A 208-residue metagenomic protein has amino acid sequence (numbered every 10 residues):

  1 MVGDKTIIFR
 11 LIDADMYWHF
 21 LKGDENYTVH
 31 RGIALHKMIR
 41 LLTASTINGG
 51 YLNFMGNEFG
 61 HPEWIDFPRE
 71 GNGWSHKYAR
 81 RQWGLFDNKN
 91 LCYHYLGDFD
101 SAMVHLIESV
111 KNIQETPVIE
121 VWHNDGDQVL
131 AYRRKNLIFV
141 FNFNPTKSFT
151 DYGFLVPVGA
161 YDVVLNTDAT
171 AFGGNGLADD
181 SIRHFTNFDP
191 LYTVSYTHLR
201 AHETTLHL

Functional and structural regions predicted by a protein language model:
M1-T46, I113-E115, W122-G126: Alpha-amylase-like alpha-glycosidases and glucanotransferases acting on alpha-linked glucans and related
V2-D4, G60-W64, K147-S148, A171: Flexible loop/turn segments at secondary-structure boundaries
I12-Y27, K77-D87, N187-F188: Short glycine/proline-rich turn/loop motifs
G23-R31, G84-H94, Y192-Y196: Active-site rim elements
A34, Y78, M103, G153-N187: C-terminal accessory region downstream of the catalytic core in glycan-modifying enzymes
I39, S45, G50-G56, G60-L137: Glycan-recognition and catalytic regions of carbohydrate-active enzymes
V121-P157, L206: Carbohydrate-binding surface patches
T197-T204: Conserved small/polar residues in nucleotide/adenosyl-binding loops
